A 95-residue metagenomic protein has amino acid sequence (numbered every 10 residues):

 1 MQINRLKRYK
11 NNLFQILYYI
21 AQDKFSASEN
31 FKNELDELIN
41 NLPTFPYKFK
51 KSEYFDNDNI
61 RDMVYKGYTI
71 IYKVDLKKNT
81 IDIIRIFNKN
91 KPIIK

Functional and structural regions predicted by a protein language model:
M1-E34: Arg/Lys-rich, positively charged N-terminal/basic patches that mediate binding to nucleic acids
Q2, K7, E29, Y47 (+4 more regions): Short alpha-helical segments used as structural interaction elements across diverse proteins
Y18-A21, Y47, N88-K91: A generic structural signal for secondary-structure junctions that act as hinges or helix/strand caps at the edges
D36-L38: Compact soluble domain cores
L42-P46: Short proline/glycine- and basic residue-enriched helix-capping loop/turn segments at helix->loop/beta transitions
Y47-K77: Basic/aromatic recognition patch in beta-strand/loop cores that engages polyanionic ligands
Y65-Y68, K73-K95: Enriched for short, Lys/Arg-rich terminal
